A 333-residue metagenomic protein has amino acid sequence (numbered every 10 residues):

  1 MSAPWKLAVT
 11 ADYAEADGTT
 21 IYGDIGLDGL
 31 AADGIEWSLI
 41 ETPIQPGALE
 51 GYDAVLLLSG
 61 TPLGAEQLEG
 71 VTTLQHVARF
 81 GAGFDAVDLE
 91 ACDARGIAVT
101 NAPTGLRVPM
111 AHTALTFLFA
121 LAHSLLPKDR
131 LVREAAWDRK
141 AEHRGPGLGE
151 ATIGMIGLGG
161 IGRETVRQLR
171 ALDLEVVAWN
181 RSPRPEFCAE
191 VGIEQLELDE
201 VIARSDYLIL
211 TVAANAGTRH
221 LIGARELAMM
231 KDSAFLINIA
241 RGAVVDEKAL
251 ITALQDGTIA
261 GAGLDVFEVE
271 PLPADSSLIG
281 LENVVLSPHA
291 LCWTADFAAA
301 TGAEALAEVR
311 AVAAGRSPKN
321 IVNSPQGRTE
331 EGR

Functional and structural regions predicted by a protein language model:
M1-Y52, A313, T329-R333: N-terminal glycine-/charge-rich "phosphate-binding" loop or analogous flexible N-terminal tail
Y52, V71, R204-S205: An anion/phosphate-binding loop that grips the pyrophosphate of nucleotide cofactors and donors
L63-Q67, S182-S277: Rossmann-like adenosine-cofactor binding region
F80-G81, I97-V108, N180, D199 (+2 more regions): Short beta->alpha connector loops at strand-helix junctions that form conserved, small/polar/Pro-enriched
R95, P103-T152, R167, A171 (+1 more regions): Phosphate-binding beta-alpha-beta segment of Rossmann-like dinucleotide-binding domains, i.e., the NAD(P)
L158-G159: Glycine-rich Rossmann-fold phosphate-binding loop(s) that bind the pyrophosphate of adenine dinucleotide cofactors
G162-R163: N-terminal Rossmann-fold NAD(P) dinucleotide-binding loop
S233-R333: Rossmann-like dinucleotide-binding domain for NAD(H)/NADP(H)
